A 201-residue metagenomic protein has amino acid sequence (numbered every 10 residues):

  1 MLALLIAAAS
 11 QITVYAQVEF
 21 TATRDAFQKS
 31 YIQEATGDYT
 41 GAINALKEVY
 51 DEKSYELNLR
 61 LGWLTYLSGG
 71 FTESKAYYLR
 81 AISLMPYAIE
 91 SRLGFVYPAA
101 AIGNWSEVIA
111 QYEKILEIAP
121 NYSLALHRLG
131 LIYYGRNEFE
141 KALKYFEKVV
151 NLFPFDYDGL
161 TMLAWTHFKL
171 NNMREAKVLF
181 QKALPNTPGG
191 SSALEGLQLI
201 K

Functional and structural regions predicted by a protein language model:
M1-Q11: Bacterial N-terminal signal peptides
F20, K169-K201: Terminal, low-structured helical/coil segments at or just beyond the last alpha-helical repeat
A22-D51, E56, R60-L67, Y97-A100: Alpha-helical segment of the N-proximal tetratricopeptide repeat
T23, Y55-L57, I89-E90, S123-L124 (+2 more regions): Helix-start (N-cap) detector for alpha-helical repeat units in TPR-like alpha-solenoids, especially tetratricopeptide
A35-N44, S68-R80, A101-K114, G135-K148 (+1 more regions): Structural signature of tandem alpha-helical TPR/SEL1-like repeats, specifically the intra-repeat loop/turn
Y50-E52, L84, I118, L152 (+1 more regions): Structural marker of alpha-solenoid helical repeat scaffolds
Y55-N104: Mid-chain, structured segments of secreted extracytoplasmic proteins
